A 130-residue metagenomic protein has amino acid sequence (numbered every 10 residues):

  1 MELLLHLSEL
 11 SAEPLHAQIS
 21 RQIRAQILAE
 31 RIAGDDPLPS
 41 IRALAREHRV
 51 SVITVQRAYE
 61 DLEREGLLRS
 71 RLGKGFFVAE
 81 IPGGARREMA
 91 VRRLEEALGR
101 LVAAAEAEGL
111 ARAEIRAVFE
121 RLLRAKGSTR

Functional and structural regions predicted by a protein language model:
M1-P37, A43, M89-R130: Extreme N-terminal segment that seeds HTH/winged-HTH DNA-binding domains in transcriptional regulators
H16, H48, Y59, F76-F77: Aromatic side chains
I19, S51, L62, A79-E80 (+1 more regions): Generic signature of intrinsically disordered, low-complexity segments enriched in small/polar residues
R31-D36, D61-G73, F77-I81: Beta-hairpin "wing" of winged helix-turn-helix
P37-R69: N-terminal helix-turn-helix
G84-R87: Short, charged/polar, Gly/Pro-enriched secondary-structure boundary elements
